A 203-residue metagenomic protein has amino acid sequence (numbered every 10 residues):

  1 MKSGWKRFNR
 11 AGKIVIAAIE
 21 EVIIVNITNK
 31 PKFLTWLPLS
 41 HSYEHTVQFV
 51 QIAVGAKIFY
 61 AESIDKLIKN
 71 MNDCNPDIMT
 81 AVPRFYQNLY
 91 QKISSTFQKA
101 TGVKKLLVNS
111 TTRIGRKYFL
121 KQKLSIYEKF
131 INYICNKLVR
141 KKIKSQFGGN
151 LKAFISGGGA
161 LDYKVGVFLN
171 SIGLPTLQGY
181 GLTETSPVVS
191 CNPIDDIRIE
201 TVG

Functional and structural regions predicted by a protein language model:
M1-A18: Conserved AMP-binding A3 loop
R7-F8, E44-H45, V188: Extended hydrophobic-aromatic, low-complexity segments
N9-R10, T35, Y60, Q178: Hydrophobic residues in well-ordered beta-strands that form the structural core
V15-K32, L39-K137: Conserved AMP-binding/adenylation subdomain of ANL enzymes
F33-T35, A153-F154: Extended hydrophobic secondary-structure segments that form protein cores and membrane-embedded regions
D77-T80, K92-I197: Gly/Ser/Thr-rich phosphate-binding loop
E200-G203: Short Gly/Pro-enriched turn/cap motifs at secondary-structure boundaries
